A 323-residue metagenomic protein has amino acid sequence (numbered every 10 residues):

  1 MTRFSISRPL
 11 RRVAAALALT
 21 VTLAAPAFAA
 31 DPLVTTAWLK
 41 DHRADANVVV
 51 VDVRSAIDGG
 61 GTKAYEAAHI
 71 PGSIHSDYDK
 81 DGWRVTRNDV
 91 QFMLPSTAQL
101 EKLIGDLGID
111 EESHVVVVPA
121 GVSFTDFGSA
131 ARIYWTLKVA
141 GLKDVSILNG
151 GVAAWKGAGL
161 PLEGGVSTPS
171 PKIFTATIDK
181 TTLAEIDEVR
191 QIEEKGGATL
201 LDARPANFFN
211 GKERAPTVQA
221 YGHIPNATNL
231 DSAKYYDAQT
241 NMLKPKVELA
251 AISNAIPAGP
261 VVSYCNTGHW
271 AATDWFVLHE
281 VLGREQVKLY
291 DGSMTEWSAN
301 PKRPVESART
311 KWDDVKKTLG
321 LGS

Functional and structural regions predicted by a protein language model:
T2-A15: Bacterial N-terminal signal peptides that target proteins for export
A14-P26: Bacterial N-terminal signal peptides
A30, R84, A153-P225, K302-S323: Active-site neighborhoods of enzymes that stabilize oxyanions during catalysis
A30-E111, A120-T125, Q191-P257: Positively charged, proline/Ser/Thr-rich regional signature most characteristic of the Rhodanese/CDC25-like
L39, S73, L137, W155 (+3 more regions): Terminal peptide-recognition signature
A67, G157, A299: Phosphate-coordinating loops and pocket residues in cytosolic domains that bind phosphorylated ligands
L94-I192, E213, G222, W270-V287 (+1 more regions): Thiolate-centered catalytic microenvironments shared by cysteine-dependent enzyme domains
T240-M242, V247-A251, A258-T310: C-terminal soluble interaction/assembly domains
